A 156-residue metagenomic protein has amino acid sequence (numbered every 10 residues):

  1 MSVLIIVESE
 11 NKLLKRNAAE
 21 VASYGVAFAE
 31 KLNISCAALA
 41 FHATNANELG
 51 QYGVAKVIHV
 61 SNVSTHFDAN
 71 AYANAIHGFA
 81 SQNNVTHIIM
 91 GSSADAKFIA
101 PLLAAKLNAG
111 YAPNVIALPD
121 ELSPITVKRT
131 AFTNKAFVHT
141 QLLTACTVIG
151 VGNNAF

Functional and structural regions predicted by a protein language model:
M1-F156: N-terminal glycine-rich FAD/FM-binding segment characteristic of electron-transfer flavoproteins
